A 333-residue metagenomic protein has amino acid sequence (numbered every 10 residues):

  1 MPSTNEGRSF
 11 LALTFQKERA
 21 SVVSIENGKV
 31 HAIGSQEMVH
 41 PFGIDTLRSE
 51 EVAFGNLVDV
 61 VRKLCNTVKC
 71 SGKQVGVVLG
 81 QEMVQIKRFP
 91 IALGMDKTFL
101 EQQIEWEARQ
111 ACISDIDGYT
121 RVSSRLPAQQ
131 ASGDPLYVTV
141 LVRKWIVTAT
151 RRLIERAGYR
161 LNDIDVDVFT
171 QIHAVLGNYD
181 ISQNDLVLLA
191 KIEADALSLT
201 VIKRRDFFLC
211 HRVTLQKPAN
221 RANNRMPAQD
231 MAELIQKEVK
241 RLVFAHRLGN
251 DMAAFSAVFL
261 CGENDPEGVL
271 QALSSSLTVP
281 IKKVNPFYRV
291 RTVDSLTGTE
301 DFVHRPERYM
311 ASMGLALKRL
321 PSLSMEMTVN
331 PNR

Functional and structural regions predicted by a protein language model:
M1-E107, T148: Non-catalytic, solvent-exposed interaction/assembly segments
P2-E37, S71, A131-K240: Small-residue (GG/TT-enriched) beta-loop-alpha framework at ligand/catalytic clefts
A53-L57, M231-I235, R308: Phosphate/oxyanion-binding active-site loops and adjacent basic polyanion-contact surfaces
V61-Q74, A157, K240-A257: Phosphate/pyrophosphate-binding loops at sites that engage ATP/ADP/AMP, CoA/4′-phosphopantetheine, polyphosphate
Q74, L79-N178, P286-R291, R308: Active-site neighborhood for divalent-cation/phosphate handling
H173, V284-R333: Glycine-rich phosphate-binding/hydrolytic loop that grips phosphoryl groups
L209-H211, V269-Q271, I281-K283, S324-T328: Extended hydrophobic-aromatic, low-complexity segments
A254-K282: Glycine-rich phosphate-binding loops at beta-strand->alpha-helix junctions
